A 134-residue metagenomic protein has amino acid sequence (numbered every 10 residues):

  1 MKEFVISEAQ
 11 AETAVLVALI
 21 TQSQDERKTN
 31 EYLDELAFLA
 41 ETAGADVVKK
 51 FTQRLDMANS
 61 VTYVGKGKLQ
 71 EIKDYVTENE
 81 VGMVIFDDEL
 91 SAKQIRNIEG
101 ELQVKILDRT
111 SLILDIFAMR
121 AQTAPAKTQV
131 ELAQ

Functional and structural regions predicted by a protein language model:
M1-A118: N-terminal accessory targeting/assembly segments
L112-Q134: Extended, highly charged alpha-helical segments
